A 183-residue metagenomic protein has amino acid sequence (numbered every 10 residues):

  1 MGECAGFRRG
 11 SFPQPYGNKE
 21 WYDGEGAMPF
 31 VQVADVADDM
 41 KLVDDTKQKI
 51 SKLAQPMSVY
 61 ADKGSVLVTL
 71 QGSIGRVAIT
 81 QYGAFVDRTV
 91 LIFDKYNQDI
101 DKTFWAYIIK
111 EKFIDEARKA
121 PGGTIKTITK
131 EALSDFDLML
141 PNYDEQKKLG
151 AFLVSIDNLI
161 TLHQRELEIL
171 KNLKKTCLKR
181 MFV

Functional and structural regions predicted by a protein language model:
M1-P13: Non-catalytic DNA-recognition/assembly elements of restriction-modification systems
G2-C4, A34, E131: Structural detector for helix-capping/boundary residues
R9-G10, G17, V33: Alpha-helix capping/hinge segments and adjacent helical runs
Y22, L70, F85-L91, G122-D144: A short glycine-rich beta-alpha junction/loop motif
G24-D38: Short beta-strand/loop turn elements enriched in aromatics
Q32-A34, V43-K110: A short beta-sheet element
K112-K119: Right-handed beta-helix
D137-V183: Amphipathic alpha-helical coiled-coil/heptad-repeat segments
